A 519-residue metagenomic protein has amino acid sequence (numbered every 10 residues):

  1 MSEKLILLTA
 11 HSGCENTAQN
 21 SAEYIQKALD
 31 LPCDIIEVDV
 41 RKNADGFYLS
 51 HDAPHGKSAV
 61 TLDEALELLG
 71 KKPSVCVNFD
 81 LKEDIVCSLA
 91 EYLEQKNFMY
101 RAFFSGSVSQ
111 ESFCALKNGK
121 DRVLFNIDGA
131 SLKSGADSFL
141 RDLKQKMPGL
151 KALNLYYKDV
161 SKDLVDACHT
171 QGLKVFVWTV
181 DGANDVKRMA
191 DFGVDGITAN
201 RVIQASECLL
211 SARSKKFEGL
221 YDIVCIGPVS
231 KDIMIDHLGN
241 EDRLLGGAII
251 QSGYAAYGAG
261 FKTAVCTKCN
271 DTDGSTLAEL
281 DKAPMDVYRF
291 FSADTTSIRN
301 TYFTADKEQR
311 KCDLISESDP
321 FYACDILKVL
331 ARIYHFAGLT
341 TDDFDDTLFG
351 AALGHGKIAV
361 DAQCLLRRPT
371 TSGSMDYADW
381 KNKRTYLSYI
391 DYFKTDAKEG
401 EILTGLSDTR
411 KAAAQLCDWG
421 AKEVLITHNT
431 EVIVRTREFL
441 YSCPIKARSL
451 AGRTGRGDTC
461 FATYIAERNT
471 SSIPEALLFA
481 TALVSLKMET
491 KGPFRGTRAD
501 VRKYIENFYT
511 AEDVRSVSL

Functional and structural regions predicted by a protein language model:
M1-K216: Phosphate-group recognition and catalysis centered on beta-loop-alpha active-site segments
S12, V40, G227-V229, T459: Active-site metal-binding loops of divalent metal-dependent hydrolases
I36-R41, T263-N270, R289: A short beta-strand-loop structural module common to alpha/beta enzyme folds
D52-G56, L238-R243, S372-D376, A447-R448: Short glycine-enriched, charge-decorated loop/helix-capping segments at active-site entrances that position
V77, A102, V123, V175 (+6 more regions): Hydrophobic anchor at the start of a short beta-strand that flanks the dinucleotide cofactor-binding loop
K216-A278, L450, L519: Glycine-rich phosphate/adenosyl-contacting loop at the front of the ribokinase-like
F217-C225, S275-K282, V287-R289, F303-Y392 (+3 more regions): Ribokinase/PfkB-type carbohydrate-kinase core domain
I250, K446-D513: Conserved post-catalytic alpha-helical subdomain immediately downstream of the catalytic base and nucleotide-binding
